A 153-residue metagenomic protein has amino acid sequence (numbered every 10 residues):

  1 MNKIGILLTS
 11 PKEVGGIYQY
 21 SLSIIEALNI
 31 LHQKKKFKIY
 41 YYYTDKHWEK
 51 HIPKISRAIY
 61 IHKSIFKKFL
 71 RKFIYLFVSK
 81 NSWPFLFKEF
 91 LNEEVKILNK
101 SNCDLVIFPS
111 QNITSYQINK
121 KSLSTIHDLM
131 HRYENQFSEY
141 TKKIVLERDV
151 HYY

Functional and structural regions predicted by a protein language model:
M1-Y153: Carbohydrate transferase catalytic cores enriched for Leloir-type hexosyltransferases
